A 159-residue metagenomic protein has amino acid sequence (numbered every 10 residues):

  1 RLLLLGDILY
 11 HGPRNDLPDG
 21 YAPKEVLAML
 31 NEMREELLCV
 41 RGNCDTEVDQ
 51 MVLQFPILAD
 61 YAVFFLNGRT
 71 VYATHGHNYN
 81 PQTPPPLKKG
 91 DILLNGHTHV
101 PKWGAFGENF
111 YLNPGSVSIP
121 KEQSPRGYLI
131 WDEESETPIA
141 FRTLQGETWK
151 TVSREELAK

Functional and structural regions predicted by a protein language model:
R1-L66: Core catalytic region of metal-dependent phosphoesterases/phosphodiesterases, especially metallo-beta-lactamase-like
L2-D7, L37-N43, Y72-H75, I92-H97 (+1 more regions): Active-site neighborhood of phospho(di)ester-bond hydrolases with catalytic His/Asp-centered motifs
Y10-G12, N43-Q50, N78-P84, L94-F106 (+1 more regions): Active-site environment of divalent metal-dependent phosphoester hydrolases
E36-L38, P56, T70, F110 (+1 more regions): Conserved beta-strand segments of alpha/beta enzyme cores
M51-I57, I92-L93, I119-K121, I130-E133: Short linear motifs in intrinsically disordered
Q54-K102: Internal catalytic-core helix/loop-beta-alpha segment that presents or stabilizes conserved functional determinants
N67, G107, Y111-K159: Binuclear metal-dependent phosphoesterase catalytic core
